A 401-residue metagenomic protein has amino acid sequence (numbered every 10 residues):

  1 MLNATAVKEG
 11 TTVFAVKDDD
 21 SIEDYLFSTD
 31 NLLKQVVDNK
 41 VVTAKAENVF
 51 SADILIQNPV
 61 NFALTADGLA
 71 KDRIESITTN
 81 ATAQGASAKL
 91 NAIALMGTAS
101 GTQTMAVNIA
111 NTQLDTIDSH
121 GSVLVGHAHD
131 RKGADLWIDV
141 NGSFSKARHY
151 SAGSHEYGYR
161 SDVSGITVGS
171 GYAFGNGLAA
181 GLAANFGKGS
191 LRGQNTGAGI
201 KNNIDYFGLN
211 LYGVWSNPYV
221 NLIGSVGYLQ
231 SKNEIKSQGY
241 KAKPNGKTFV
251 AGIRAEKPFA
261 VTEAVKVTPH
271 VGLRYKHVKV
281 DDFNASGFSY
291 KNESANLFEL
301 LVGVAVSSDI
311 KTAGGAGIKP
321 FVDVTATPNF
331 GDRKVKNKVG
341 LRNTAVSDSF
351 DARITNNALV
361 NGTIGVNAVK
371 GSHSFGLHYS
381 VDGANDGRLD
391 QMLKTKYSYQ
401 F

Functional and structural regions predicted by a protein language model:
M1-G97: Extracellular/surface-exposed low-complexity segments
T82-K266, H378-G387, M392: Outer membrane beta-barrel translocator domains of Type V secretion systems
A152-Y159, T196-K201, K232-N245, K279-L297 (+1 more regions): Solvent-exposed, glycine/polar-rich loop segments of beta-barrel outer-membrane systems
V168, G213, V271-Y275, A326: Membrane-active amphipathic alpha-helices enriched in small hydrophobic residues
F207-V214, K291-F401: Outer membrane beta-barrel transmembrane domains
K257, V267, G272-V278: Solvent-exposed flexible segments
